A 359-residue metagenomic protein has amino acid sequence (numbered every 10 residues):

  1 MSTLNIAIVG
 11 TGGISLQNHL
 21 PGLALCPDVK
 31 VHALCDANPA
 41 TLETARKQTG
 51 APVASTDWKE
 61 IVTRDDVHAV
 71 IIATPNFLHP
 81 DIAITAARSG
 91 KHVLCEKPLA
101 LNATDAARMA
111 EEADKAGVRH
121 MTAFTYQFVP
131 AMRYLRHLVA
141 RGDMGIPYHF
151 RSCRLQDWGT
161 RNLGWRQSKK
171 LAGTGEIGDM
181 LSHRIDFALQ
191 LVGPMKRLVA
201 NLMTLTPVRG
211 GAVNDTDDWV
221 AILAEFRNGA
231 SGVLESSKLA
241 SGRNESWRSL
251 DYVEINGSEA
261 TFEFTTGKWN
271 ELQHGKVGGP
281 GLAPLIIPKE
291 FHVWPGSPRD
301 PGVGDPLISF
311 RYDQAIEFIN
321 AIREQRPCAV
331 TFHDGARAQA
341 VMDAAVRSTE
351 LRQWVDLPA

Functional and structural regions predicted by a protein language model:
M1-T3, I8, A69-I71, G275-A283 (+3 more regions): C-terminal helix-rich "cap/oligomerization" subdomain common to oxidoreductases
M1-T49: N-terminal Rossmann-like dinucleotide-binding module
I14, A37, G304-A315: Active-site loop of classical SDR/Rossmann-like NAD(P)-dependent oxidoreductases, centered on the catalytic Tyr-X3-Lys
I14, Y126-D215, L223, R352: Predominantly a Rossmann-like dinucleotide-binding segment in NAD(P)-dependent oxidoreductases
T49-E112: Beta-loop-alpha module in the N-terminal Rossmann-like domain of NAD(P)-dependent dehydrogenases, especially those
I72, C95, L101, H120-T122 (+2 more regions): Hydrophobic residues in well-ordered beta-strands that form the structural core
A107-Y126, G145-F150: Rossmann-fold dehydrogenase core element
D186-K276, Y312-R326, D343: Contiguous beta-strand/loop segments that form the cofactor/metal-binding neighborhood of enzyme cores
